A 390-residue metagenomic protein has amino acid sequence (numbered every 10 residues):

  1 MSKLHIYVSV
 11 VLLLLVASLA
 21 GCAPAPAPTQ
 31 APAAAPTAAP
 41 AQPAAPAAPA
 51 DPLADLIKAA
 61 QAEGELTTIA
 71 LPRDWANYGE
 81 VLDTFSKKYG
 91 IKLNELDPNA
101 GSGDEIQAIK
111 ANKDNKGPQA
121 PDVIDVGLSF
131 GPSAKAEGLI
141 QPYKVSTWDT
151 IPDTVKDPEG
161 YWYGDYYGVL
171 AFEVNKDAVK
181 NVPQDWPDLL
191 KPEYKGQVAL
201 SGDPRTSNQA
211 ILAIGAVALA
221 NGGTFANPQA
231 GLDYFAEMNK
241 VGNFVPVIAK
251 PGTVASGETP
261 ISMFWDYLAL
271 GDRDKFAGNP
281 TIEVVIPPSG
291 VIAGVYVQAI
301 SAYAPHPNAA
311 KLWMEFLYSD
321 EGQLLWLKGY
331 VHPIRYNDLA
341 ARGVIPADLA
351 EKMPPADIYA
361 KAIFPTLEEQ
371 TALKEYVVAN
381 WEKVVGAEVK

Functional and structural regions predicted by a protein language model:
M1-E63, V389-K390: Short, low-complexity disordered leader/linker segments with a strong preference for bacterial N-terminal type II
P40, A47-A48, G252, A356-K390: Conserved C-terminal helix/tail region of periplasmic/extracytoplasmic solute-binding proteins
K58-A59, S86-N94: Signal peptide-proximal N-terminal region of secreted/periplasmic/extracellular or secretory-lumen proteins
T67-D83, N94-K110, G117-E258: Extracytoplasmic ligand-binding site segments that recognize negatively charged/polar headgroups
V81, I91, D185, N227-Y234 (+2 more regions): Short amphipathic alpha-helical coupling segments at ligand-binding clamshell hinges and other catalytic/signaling
G131-S133, P260-P280: A ligand-binding cleft/hinge motif common to bilobed small-molecule-binding domains
Y167-L170, L232-E237, N243, A277-A302: Periplasmic-binding protein-like
I292, Y296, S301-A362: Mature extracytoplasmic/periplasmic domains
